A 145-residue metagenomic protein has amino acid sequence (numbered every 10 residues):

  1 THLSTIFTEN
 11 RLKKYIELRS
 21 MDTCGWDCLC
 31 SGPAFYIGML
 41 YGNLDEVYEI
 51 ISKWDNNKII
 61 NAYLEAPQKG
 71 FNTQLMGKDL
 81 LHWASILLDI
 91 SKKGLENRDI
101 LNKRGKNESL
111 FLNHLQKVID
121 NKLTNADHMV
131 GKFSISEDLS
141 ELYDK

Functional and structural regions predicted by a protein language model:
T1-K145: C-terminal accessory/tail domains of diverse enzymes
